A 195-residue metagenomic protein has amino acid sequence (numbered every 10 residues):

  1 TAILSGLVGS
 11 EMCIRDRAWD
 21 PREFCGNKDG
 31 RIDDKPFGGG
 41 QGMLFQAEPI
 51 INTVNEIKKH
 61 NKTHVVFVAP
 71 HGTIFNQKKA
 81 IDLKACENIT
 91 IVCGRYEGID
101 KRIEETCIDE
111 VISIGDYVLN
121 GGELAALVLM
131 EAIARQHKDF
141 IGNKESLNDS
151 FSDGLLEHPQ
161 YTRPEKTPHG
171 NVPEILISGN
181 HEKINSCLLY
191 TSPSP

Functional and structural regions predicted by a protein language model:
T1-V8, I14, Y190-P195: Single conserved hydrophobic/aromatic residue that forms the stacking wall/gate of nucleotide- or nucleobase-binding
G9-E11, R15-I57, I177, E182-L189: N-terminal nucleotide/polyanion-binding subdomain common to many enzyme families
D16-A18, V65-F67, V111-S113: Conserved beta-strand scaffold positions in the cores of enzyme catalytic domains, especially in NTP/NDP-utilizing
L44-R95, K101: S-adenosyl-L-methionine/SAH cofactor-binding core of RNA-modifying enzymes
E56, A132-Q136, S194: Active-site catalytic microenvironments for nucleophilic, acid-base chemistry
I99, I103-G142, S146: Structured adenosyl-cofactor binding patch, chiefly the S-adenosyl-L-methionine
Q136-V172: Internal, active-site/partner-interface "lid" segment
H158-S192: The feature marks non-catalytic terminal segments
